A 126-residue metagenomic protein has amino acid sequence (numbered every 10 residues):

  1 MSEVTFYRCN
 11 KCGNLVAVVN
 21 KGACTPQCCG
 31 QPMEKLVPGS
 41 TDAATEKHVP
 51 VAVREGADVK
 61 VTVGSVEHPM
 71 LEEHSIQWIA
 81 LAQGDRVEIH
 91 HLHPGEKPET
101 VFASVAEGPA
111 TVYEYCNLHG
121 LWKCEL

Functional and structural regions predicted by a protein language model:
F6, T25, Y113: Residues immediately within or flanking Cys/His clusters that coordinate Zn2+ in small zinc-binding modules
C9-C12, C28, C116: Short cysteine-rich clusters marking metal-coordination/redox-active sites
V18-G22, L36-G39, C124-L126: Short Cys/His-rich "knuckle" micro-motifs
G22-P32: Cysteine-rich micro-motifs
V61-V63, P98-A106: Exposed aromatic-hydrophobic patches
V63-L71: Short amphipathic, basic-aromatic surface patches that mediate peripheral association with negatively charged
G108-L118: Short, aromatic- and glycine-rich surface loops/edge beta-strands on solvent-exposed regions
N117-E125: Short acidic/polar inter-strand loop motif in beta-rich domains
